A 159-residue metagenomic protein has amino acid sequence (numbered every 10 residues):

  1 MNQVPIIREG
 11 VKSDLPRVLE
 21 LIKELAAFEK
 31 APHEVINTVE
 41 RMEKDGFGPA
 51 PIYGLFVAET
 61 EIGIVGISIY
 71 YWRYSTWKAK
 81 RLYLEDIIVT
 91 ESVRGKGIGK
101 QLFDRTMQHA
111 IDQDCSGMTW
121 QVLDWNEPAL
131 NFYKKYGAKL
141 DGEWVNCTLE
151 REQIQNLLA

Functional and structural regions predicted by a protein language model:
I6-V18: A short beta-loop-alpha structural element at the N-terminal edge of CoA-dependent acyl/N-acetyltransferase catalytic
L19-K44: Conserved GNAT-fold acetyl-CoA-binding loop/helix
D45-V57: A short helix-loop-beta-strand connector motif used in the catalytic cores of GNAT acetyltransferases and, in some
V57, G63-Y71: Conserved beta-strand in the GNAT
I87-R94: A short, internal acetyl-CoA/4′-phosphopantetheine-binding micro-motif in the GNAT/acyltransferase core
T90, Q101-G117, K139: Conserved acyl-CoA
K100, D104, D124-G142: Conserved active-site alpha-helix within GNAT-family acetyltransferase domains
W120-A129, T148-R151: Conserved beta-strand-loop-alpha-helix junction that forms the acyl-donor binding cleft
